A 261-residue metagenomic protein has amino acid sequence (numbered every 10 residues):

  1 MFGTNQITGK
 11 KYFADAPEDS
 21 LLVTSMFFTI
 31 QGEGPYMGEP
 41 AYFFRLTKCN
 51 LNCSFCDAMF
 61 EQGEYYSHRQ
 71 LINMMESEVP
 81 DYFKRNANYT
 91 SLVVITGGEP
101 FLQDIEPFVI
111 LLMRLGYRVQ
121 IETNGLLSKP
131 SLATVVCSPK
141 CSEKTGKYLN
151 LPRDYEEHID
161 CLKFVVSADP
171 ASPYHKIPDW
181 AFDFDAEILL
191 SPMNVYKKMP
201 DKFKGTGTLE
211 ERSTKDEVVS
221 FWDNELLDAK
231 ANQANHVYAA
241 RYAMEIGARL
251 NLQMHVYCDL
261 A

Functional and structural regions predicted by a protein language model:
M1-F28, P40-F43, T47-T134: Conserved Radical SAM active-site core
T29-E33: Short, solvent-exposed loop/turn elements at beta->coil junctions and helix N-caps that rim active or binding pockets
P35-M37: A short catalytic or substrate-binding loop motif that flags glycine-/basic-rich loops and adjacent residues that bind
F101-A261: Conserved AdoMet/S-adenosylmethionine-binding subsite of the radical SAM
